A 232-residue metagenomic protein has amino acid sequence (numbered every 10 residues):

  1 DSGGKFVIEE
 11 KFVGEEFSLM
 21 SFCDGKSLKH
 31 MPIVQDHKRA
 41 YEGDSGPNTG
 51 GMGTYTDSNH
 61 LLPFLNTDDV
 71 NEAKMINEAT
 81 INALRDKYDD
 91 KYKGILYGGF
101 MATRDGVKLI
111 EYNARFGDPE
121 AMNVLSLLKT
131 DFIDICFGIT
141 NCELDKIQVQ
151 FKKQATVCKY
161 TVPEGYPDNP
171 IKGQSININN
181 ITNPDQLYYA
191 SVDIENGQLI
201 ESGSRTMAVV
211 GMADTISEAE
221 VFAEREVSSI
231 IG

Functional and structural regions predicted by a protein language model:
D1-P119: Internal nucleotide-binding/catalytic subdomain
G3-G4, L84, R225-G232: Short arginine-rich
S21-C23, T161-P163, G211-A213: Short beta-strand-to-loop capping motifs
Y41-G43, K146-Q148, D193-L199: Short beta-strand/turn micro-motifs at beta-sheet edges
T54, R205-A213: Short, well-ordered beta-strand elements within core beta-sheets of diverse protein domains
N71-L96, N113-P184: Active-site "cap" helix and flanking loop/linker of ATP-utilizing ligase/carboxylase catalytic domains
I171-A208: Generic long, charged, amphipathic alpha-helical segments
K172-S175, E220-V227: Short amphipathic alpha-helices in soluble, non-transmembrane regions that often serve as interface/regulatory elements
